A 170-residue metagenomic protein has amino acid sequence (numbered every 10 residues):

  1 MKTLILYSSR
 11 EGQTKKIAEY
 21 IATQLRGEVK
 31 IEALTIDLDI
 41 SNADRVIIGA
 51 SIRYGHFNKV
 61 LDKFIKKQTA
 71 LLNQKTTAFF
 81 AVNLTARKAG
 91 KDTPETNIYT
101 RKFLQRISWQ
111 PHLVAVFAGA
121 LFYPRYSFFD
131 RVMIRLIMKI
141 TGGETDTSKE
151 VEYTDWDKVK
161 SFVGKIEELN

Functional and structural regions predicted by a protein language model:
M1, S41, W109: Structured loop/turn residues at beta-strand edges in well-structured enzyme cores
M1-K2, G164: Secondary-structure boundary/capping motif
K2-G27: N-terminal beta1-alpha1 ligand-phosphate binding loop
S8-E11, D37, S51, G55: Short, surface-exposed acidic/glycine-rich loop or hinge patches that mediate macromolecular interfaces
Q24-E28, R45, A50-N170: FMN-binding flavodoxin-like domain, especially the glycine-rich phosphate-binding loop
I31-S41: Short acidic low-complexity segments
